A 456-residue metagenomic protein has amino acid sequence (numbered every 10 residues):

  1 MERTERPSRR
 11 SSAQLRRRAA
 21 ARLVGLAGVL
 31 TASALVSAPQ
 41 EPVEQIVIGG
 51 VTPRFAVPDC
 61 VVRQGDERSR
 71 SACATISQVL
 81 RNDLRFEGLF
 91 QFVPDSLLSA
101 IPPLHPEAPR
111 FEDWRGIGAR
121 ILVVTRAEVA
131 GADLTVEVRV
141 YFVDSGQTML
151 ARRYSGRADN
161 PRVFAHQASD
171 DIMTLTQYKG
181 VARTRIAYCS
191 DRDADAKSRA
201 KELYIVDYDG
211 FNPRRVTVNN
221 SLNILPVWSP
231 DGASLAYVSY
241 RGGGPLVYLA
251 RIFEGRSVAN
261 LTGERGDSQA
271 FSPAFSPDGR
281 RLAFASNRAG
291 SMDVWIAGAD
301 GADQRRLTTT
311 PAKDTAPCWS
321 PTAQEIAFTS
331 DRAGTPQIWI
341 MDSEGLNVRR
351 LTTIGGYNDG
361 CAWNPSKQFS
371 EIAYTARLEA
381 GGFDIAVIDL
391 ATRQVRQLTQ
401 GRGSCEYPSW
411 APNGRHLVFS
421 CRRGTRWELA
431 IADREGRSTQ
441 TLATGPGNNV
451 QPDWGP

Functional and structural regions predicted by a protein language model:
P42-R110, V123, A127: Short beta-strand->alpha-helix linker/helix-N-cap micro-motif that forms a surface specificity/interaction loop
H105-D171: Amphipathic beta-strand/beta-sheet edge segments enriched in Tyr/Trp
D133-T135, D195-Y204, G244-Y248, G290-W295 (+3 more regions): Structural motif
G180-A182, P230-D231, P277-D278, P321-T322 (+3 more regions): Residue-level detector of Asp-centered blade-edge/turn motifs that repeat once per structural unit in beta-propeller
I186, L235-A236, G279-A283, A323-A327 (+2 more regions): Hydrophobic beta-strand positions that form the internal "hydrophobic ladder" of WD40/Gbeta-like beta-propeller blades
D191, Y240, P245, N287 (+3 more regions): Short loop/turn segments immediately following the C-termini of beta-strands
D207-L222, R251-F271, A297-K313, M341-Y357 (+2 more regions): Multi-bladed beta-propeller domains
V227, A274, C318, A362-N364 (+2 more regions): Conserved beta-strand position repeated across blades of beta-propeller domains
